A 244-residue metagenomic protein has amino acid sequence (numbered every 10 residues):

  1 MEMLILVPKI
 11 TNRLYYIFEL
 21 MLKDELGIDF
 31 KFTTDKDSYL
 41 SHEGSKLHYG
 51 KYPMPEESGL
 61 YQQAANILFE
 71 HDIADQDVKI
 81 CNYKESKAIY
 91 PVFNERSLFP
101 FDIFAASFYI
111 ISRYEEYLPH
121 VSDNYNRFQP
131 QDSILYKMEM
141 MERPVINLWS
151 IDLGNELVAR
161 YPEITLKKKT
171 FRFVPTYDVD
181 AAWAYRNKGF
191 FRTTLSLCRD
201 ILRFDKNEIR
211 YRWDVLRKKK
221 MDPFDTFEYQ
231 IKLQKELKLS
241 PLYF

Functional and structural regions predicted by a protein language model:
M1-F244: Terminal accessory/targeting
